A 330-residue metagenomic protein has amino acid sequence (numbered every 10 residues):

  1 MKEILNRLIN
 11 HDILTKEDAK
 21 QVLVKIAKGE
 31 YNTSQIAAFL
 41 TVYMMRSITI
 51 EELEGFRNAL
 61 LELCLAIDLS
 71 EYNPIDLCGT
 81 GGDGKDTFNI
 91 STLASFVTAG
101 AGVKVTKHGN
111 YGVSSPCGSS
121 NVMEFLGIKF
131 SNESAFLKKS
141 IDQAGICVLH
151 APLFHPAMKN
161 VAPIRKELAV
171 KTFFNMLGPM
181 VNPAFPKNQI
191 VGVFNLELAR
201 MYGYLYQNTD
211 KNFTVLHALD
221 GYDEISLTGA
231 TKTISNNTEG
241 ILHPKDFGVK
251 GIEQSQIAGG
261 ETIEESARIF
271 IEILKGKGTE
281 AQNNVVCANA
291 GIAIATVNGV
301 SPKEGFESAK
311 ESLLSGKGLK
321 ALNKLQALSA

Functional and structural regions predicted by a protein language model:
M1-K2, L14-E17, N32-Q35, V113-C117 (+2 more regions): Short acidic alpha-helix initiation/capping motifs at coil-to-helix transition points, especially at protein N-termini
M1-T87, A101, V105, I252-I257 (+3 more regions): Acidic, glycine/proline-rich low-complexity segments that act as flexible tails and inter-domain linkers
R7, A59-L65, T87, G102 (+2 more regions): Glycine-rich anion-binding loops and their surrounding alpha/beta cores
E17, T92, C117, N121 (+2 more regions): A generic alpha-helix surface/boundary motif
A38, L93-V97, V285, N289-I292: Short amphipathic alpha-helical face segments that pack within enzyme cores and frequently flank/anchor catalytic
G79, D83-S140: A generic, well-ordered mixed alpha/beta core segment in the N-terminal half of proteins
